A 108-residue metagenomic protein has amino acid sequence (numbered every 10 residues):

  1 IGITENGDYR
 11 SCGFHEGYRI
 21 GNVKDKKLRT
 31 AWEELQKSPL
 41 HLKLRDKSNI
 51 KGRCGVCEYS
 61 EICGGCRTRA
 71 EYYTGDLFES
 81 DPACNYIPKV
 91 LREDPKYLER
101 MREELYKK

Functional and structural regions predicted by a protein language model:
I3-T4: Short, acidic, Ser/Thr-enriched surface-loop or helix-capping motifs
D8-R10, F14-G64: C-terminal accessory region of radical SAM enzymes
Y9, F14, F78, L105-Y106: Phenylalanine-focused residue identity feature
N22-V23, Y73, R100: Sparse recognition of residues in long alpha-helices and their boundaries
A31-E34, H41-K43, N85-K89, K96-E99: Short C-terminal domain-edge/linker segments immediately following a structured domain
S48-Y97: Cysteine-cluster motifs in flexible loop/terminal segments that predominantly coordinate metals
E93-K108: Iron-sulfur (Fe-S) cluster-binding modules
